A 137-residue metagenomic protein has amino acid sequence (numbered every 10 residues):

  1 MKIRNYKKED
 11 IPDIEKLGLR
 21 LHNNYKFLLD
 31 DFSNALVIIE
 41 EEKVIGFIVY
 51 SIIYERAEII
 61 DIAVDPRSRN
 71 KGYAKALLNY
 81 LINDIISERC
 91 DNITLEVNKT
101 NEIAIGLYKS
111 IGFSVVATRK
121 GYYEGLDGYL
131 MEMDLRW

Functional and structural regions predicted by a protein language model:
K2-R67, L78-Y80, D84, D134-R136: Acetyl-CoA-dependent GNAT
D31, K43, E88, S114 (+1 more regions): Structured loop/turn residues at beta-strand edges in well-structured enzyme cores
A57, K71, Y129: Glycine-centered loop/turn positions within well-structured domains that cap or flank conserved ligand/cofactor-binding
I62-N79, E88, N92, N98-G106 (+1 more regions): Conserved glycine-rich acetyl-CoA-binding loop
D91, N98-I105, G121-W137: C-terminal "cap" of GNAT-fold acetyltransferases
A117-T118: Beta-hairpin "wing" of winged helix-turn-helix
